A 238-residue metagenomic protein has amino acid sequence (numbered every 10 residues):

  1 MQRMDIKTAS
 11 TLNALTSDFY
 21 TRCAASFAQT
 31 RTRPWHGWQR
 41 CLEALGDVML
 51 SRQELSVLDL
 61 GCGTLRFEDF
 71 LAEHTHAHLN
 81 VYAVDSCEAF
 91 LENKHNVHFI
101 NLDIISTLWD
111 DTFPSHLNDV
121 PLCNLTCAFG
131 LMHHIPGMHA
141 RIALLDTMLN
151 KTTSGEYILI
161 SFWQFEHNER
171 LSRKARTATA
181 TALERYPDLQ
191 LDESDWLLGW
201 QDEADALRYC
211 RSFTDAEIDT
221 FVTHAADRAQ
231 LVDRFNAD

Functional and structural regions predicted by a protein language model:
Q2-L55, G63-S115, H139, Y157-D238: Class I (Rossmann-like) S-adenosyl-L-methionine-dependent methyltransferase catalytic domain, capturing the SAM-binding
E54, L122-C123: Local beta-strand N-terminus motif with an aromatic residue
L60: Conserved beta-strand/loop positions that form the S-adenosyl-L-methionine
H116-V120: Nucleotide-sugar donor-binding and catalytic loop/hinge architecture of NDP-sugar-dependent glycosyltransferases
C127: A conserved beta-strand element that flanks and buttresses the S-adenosyl-L-methionine
G130-H134: Short catalytic micro-motifs in class I SAM-dependent methyltransferases
I135-T147: A short, conserved alpha-helix within the catalytic core of class I
T147-S154: Conserved helix-to-beta-strand junction in the class I
